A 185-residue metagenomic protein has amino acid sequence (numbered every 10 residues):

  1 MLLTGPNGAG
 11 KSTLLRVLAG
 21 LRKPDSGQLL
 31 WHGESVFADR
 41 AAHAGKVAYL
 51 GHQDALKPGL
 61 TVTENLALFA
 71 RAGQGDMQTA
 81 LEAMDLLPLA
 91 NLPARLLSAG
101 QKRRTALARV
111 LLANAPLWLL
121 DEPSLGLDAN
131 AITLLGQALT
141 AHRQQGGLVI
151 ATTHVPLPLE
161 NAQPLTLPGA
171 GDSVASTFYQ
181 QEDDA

Functional and structural regions predicted by a protein language model:
A19: Helix-to-loop junction immediately C-terminal to a conserved catalytic motif
G27-A38, A42-H43: Conserved ABC transporter NBD signature motif
Q53, P58-A72: Q-loop/switch helix immediately C-terminal to the Walker
G75-A90, A108: Conserved ABC ATPase "signature" region
P93-K102: Conserved ABC ATPase signature
L107, G146: Hydrophobic anchor residue at the start of the ABC signature
W118-E122: Catalytic Walker B motif of ABC-type/P-loop ATPase nucleotide-binding domains
